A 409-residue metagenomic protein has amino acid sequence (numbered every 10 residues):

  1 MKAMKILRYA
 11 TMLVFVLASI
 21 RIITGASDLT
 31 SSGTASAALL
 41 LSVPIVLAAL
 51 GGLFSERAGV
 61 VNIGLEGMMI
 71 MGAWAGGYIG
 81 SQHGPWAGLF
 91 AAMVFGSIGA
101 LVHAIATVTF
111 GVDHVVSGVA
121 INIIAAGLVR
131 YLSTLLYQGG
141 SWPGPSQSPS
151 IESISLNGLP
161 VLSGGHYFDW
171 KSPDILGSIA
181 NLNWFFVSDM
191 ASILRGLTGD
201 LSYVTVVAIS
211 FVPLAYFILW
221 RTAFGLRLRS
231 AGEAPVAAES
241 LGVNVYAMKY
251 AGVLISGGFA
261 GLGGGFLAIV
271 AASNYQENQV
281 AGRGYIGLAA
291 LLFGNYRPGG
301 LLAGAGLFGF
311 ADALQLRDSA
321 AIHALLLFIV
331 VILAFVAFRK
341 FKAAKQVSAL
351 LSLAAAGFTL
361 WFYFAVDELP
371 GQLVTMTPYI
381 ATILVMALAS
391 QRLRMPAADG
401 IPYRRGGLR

Functional and structural regions predicted by a protein language model:
M1-S19, G165-Y167, A215, E233-S240 (+2 more regions): Cytosolic-side transmembrane-helix boundaries in multi-pass membrane proteins
M4-V46, L50-F54, A58, D399-R409: Helix-loop-helix hairpins and the membrane-proximal interhelical loops of multi-pass alpha-helical transport proteins
A26-A37, T134, L219, A223 (+3 more regions): Inter-helical junctions in multi-pass inner-membrane proteins, predominant in energy-converting antiporter-like
G33-V115, V119, A290-L301: Single transmembrane alpha-helix segments in multi-pass membrane proteins
L53-A75, V108-I121, R227, Y250-A251 (+5 more regions): Short, non-helical or kinked segments that cap or interrupt transmembrane helices
I105-L156, A208, Q279-L292, G304-A311 (+3 more regions): Pore- or pathway-lining transmembrane helices of multi-pass membrane proteins that form conduits for solutes/ions
A126-L219, P370, V374, L393-M395 (+1 more regions): Transmembrane helix-bundle core of multi-pass membrane transporters and related energy-transducing complexes
D174, D189-S192, G196-N274, P298-G299 (+1 more regions): Helix-loop-helix "hairpin" substructures at the membrane interface of multi-pass membrane proteins
